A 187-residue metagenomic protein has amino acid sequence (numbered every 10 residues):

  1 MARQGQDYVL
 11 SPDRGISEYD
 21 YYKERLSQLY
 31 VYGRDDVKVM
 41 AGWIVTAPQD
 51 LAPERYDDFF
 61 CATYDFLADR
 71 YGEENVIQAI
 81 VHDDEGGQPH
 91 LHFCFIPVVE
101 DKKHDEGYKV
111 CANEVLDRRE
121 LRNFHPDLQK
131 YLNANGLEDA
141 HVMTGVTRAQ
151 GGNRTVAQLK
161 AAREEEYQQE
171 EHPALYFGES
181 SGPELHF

Functional and structural regions predicted by a protein language model:
M1-F187: N-terminal nicking endonuclease/strand-transfer module with a His-rich metal-binding environment and a catalytic Tyr
